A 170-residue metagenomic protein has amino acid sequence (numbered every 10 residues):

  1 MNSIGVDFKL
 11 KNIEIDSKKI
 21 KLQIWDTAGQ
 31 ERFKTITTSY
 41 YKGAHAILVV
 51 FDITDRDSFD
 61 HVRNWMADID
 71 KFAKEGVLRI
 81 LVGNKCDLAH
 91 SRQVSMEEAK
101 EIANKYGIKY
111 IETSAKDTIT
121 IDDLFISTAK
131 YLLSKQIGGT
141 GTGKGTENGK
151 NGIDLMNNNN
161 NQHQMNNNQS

Functional and structural regions predicted by a protein language model:
M1-K19: Switch I (effector-binding) loop of TRAFAC-class P-loop GTPase G-domains
F8, T27, I53, K85-L88: Generic detector of well-ordered alpha-helical packing
I15-K19, A73-S170: Conserved P-loop small GTPase signature centered on TRAFAC-class small GTPases
K19-K34: Switch II (G3) loop of P-loop NTPases
I24, L48-D52, L81-N84, T113: Conserved beta-strand segments of the P-loop GTPase G domain that flank and frequently precede/overlap
E31, D57, L88-H90: Short, solvent-exposed loop/turn segments at secondary-structure junctions
R32, I36, S58, E98 (+1 more regions): Short acidic active-site motifs
K34-R56, V62, M66-F72: Inter-motif core of Ras-like GTPase G domains
